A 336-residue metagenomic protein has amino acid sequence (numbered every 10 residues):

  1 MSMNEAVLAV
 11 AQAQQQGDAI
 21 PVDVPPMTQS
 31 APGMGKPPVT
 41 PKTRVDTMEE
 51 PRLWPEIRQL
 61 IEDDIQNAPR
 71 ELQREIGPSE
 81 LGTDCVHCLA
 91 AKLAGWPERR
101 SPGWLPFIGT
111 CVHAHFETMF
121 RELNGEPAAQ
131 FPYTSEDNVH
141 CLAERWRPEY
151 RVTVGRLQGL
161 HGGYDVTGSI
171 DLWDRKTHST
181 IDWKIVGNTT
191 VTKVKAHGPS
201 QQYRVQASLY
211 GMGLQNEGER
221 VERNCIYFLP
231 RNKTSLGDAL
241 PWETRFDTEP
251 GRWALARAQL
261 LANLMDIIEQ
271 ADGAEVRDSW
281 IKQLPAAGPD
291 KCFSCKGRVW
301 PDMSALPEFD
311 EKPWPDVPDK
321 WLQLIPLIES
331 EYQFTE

Functional and structural regions predicted by a protein language model:
M1-S179, E336: Metal-dependent nuclease catalytic cores that hydrolyze phosphodiester bonds in DNA/RNA, characterized by
A11-A13, V22-D23, M27, T43-T47 (+2 more regions): Metal-dependent nuclease catalytic regions and adjoining charged, substrate-binding loops involved in nucleic-acid end
C85, Y210, C295: A residue-level signal for conserved active-site and pocket-lining positions in enzyme catalytic cores
P97, N124, A128, K184 (+4 more regions): Short linear functional motifs in flexible/disordered or boundary regions
P102-P106, V112-H113, Y203-V205, F246-P250 (+1 more regions): Short, surface-exposed linear patches
A143-M265: Mg2+/Mn2+-dependent nuclease catalytic core
